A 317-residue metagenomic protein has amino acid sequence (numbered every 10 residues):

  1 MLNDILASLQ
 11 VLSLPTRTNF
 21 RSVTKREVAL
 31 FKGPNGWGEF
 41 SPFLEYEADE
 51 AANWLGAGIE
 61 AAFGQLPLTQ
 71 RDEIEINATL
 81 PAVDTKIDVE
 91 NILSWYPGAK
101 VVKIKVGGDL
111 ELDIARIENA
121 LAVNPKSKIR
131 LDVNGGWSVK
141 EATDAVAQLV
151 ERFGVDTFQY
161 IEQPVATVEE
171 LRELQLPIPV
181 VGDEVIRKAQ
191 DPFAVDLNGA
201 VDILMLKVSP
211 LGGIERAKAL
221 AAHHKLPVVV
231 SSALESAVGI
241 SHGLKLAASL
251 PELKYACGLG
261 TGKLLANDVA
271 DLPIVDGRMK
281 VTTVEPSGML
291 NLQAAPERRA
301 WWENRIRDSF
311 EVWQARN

Functional and structural regions predicted by a protein language model:
M1-V28, W37-P42, E50, A61-G64 (+2 more regions): Flexible C-terminal active-site loop/helix
L14-R21, E73-I87, K105-G108, G135-S138 (+1 more regions): Active-site mouth loops of central-metabolism enzymes
W37, L66-D84, R116: N-terminal small/glycine-rich loop or linker at the start of catalytic domains across soluble metabolic enzymes
W37-F40, N91-G107: Catalytic domains of carbohydrate-active enzymes, especially glycoside hydrolases
P42-E47, P81-V83: Glycine-rich phosphate/pyrophosphate-binding beta-alpha loops
Y46-G56: A short, polar/charged loop-to-alpha-helix boundary motif
I104-H242, A247, A266-A270, I274: Catalytic core of soluble alpha/beta enzymes
